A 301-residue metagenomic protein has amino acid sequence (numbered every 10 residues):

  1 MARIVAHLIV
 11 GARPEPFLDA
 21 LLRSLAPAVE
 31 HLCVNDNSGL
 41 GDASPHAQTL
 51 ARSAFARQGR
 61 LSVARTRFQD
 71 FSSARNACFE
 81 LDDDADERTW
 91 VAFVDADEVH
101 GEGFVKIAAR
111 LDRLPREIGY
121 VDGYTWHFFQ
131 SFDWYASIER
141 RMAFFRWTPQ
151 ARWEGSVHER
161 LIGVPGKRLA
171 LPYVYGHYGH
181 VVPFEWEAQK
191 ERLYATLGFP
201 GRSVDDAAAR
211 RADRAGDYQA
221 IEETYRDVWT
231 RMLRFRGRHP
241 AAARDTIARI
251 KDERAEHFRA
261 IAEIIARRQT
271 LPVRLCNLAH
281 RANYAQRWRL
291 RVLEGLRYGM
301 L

Functional and structural regions predicted by a protein language model:
R3-A6: Cell-envelope/extracellular polymer assembly enzymes that use nucleotide-activated donors
L8-A28: Short, well-formed alpha-helical segments that are part of the catalytic scaffolds of diverse glycosyltransferases
P16, T66-R75: A short, glycine-/small-residue-rich helix N-cap motif at loop->alpha-helix starts within glycosyltransferase
L22-A64: Acidic donor-binding segment of Leloir-type glycosyltransferases
E30, R88-T89, D97, E117-G119: Conserved acidic residues
S73-F79, H100-L301: Catalytic-site signature of metal-activated, phosphate-bearing donor transferases, centered on the GT-A/GT-A-like
E80, D86-G101: Short beta-strand-to-loop acidic/aromatic patch adjacent to the donor-nucleotide binding site
